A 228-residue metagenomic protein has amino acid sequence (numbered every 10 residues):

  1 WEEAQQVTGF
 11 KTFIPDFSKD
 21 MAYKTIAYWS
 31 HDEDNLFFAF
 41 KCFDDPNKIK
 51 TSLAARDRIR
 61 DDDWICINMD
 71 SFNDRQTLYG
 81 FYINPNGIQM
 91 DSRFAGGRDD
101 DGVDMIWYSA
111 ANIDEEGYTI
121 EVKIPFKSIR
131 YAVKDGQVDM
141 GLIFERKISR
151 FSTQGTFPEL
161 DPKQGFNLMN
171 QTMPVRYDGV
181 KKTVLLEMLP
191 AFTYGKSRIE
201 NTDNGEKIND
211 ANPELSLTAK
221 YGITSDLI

Functional and structural regions predicted by a protein language model:
W1-I228: Structural preference for beta-rich elements and adjacent junctions enriched in aromatics
